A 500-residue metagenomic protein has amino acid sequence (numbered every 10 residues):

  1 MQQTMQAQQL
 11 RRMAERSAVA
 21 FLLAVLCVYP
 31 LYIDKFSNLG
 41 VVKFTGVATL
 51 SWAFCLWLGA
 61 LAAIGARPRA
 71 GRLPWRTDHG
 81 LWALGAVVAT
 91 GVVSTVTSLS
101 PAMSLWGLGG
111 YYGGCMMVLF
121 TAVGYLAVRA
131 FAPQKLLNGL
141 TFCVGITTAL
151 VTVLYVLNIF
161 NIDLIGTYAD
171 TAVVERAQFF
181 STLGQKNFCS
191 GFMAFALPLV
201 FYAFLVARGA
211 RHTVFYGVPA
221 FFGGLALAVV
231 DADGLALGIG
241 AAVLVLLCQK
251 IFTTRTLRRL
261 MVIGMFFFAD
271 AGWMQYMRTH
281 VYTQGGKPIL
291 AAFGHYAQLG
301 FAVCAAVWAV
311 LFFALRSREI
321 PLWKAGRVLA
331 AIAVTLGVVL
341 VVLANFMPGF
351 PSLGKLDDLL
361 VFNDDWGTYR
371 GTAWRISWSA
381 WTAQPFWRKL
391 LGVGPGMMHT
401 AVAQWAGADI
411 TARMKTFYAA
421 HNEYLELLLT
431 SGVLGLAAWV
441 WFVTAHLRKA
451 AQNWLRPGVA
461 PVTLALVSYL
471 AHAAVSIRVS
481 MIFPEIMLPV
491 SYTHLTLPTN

Functional and structural regions predicted by a protein language model:
Q2-R11, G71-W75, R318-A325, N500: Membrane-interfacial, low-structure loops and terminal tails that flank and connect transmembrane helices in multi-pass
Q6-L10, R16-Y32, L50-G65, G85-T97 (+9 more regions): Alpha-helical transmembrane segments of multi-pass inner-membrane proteins
Y32-T45, A169-T182, V281-A292, T372-A373 (+1 more regions): Juxtamembrane membrane-water interface segments that cap and precede transmembrane helices
A63-P74, S94-L105: Transmembrane alpha-helix boundary signature
H79-G80, G166-V173, D357-W387: Extracytoplasmic loop-helix module adjacent to an early transmembrane segment
L105-G114: Non-cytosolic membrane-interface motifs at loop->transmembrane helix junctions
Q185, Y369-T416, S431-G435: TM-adjacent membrane-interface loops and short helices in multi-pass inner/ER membrane proteins
T493-T499: Conserved small/polar residues in nucleotide/adenosyl-binding loops
